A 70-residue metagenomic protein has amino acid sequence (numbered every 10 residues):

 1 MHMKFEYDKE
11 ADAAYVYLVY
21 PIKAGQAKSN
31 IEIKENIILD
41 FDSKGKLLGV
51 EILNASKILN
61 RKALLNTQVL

Functional and structural regions predicted by a protein language model:
K9, F41-D42: Short, acidic, Ser/Thr-enriched surface-loop or helix-capping motifs
I22, N54-K57: A short acidic/small-residue loop/turn micro-motif
S29-I33: Short loop/turn motifs at secondary-structure junctions and domain boundaries
K57-V69: A short, polar/charged loop-to-alpha-helix boundary motif
